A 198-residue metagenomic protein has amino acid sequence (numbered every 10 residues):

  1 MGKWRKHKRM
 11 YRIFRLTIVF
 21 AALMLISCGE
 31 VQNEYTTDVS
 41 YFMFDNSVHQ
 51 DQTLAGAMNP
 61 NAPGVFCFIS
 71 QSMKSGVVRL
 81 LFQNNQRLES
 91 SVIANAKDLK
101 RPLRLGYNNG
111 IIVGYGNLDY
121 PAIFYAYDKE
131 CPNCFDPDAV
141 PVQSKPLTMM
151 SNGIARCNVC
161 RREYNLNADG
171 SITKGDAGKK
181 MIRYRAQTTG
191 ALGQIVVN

Functional and structural regions predicted by a protein language model:
M1-R12: N-terminal secretory signal peptides that target proteins for export/translocation
H7, A96-K97, T148, D169-S171: Short secondary-structure boundary micro-motifs
R12-V19: Sec-dependent signal peptide recognition, specifically the positively charged N-region followed immediately by
A21-A22, F124, M150-G153: Residue-level signal for mature regions of secreted extracellular proteins and peptides
M24-S27: C-terminal motif of bacterial Sec signal peptides marking the signal peptidase cleavage site
G29, P132, N158-R161: Sequence contexts marking disulfide-bonded cysteines in secreted/extracellular proteins
Q32-P146, L166, I182-N198: N-terminal pre-ligand scaffold of iron-sulfur
P146-C160, S171-Y184: Short cysteine/histidine-rich metal-coordination sites, predominantly Zn2+-binding motifs
